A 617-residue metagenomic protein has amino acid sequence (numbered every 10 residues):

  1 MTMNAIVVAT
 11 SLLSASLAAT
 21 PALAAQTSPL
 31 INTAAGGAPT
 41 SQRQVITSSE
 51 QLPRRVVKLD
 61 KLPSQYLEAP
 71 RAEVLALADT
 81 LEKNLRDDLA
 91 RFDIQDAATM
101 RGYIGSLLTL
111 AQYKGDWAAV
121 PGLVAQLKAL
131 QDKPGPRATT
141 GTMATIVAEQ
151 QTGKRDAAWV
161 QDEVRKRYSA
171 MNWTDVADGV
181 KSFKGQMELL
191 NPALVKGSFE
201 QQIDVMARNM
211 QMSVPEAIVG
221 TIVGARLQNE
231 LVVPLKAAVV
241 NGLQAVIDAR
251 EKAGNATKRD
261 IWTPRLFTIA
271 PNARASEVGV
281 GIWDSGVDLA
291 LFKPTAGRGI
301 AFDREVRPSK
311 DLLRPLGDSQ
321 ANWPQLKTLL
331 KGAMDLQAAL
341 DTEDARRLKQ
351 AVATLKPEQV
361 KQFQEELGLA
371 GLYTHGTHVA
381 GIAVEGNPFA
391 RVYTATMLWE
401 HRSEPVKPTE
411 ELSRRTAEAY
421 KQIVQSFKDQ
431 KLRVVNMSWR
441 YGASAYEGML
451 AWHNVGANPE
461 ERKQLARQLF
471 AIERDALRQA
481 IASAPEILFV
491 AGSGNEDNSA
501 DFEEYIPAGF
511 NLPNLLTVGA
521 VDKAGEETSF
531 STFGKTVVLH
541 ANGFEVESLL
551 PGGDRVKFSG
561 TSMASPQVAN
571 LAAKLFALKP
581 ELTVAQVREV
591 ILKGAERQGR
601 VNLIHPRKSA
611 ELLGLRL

Functional and structural regions predicted by a protein language model:
P63-P70, Q112, W159, E163 (+5 more regions): Subtilisin-like peptidase catalytic core
R71-D87: Helix-turn-helix repeat elements of alpha-solenoid scaffolds
I104, A111-K114: Residue at a conserved register position within TPR or TPR-like alpha-solenoid repeats
E149-V164, D248-I282, V287-A296, Q362-L372 (+1 more regions): N-terminal domain-start motif of subtilase-like serine proteases
A177-N209, M397, G543-R607: Hydrolase catalytic cores
R265-R415, Q430, L512-N514, A524-E526 (+2 more regions): Subtilisin-like serine protease catalytic core
E366, E400-I506, D554-S559, M563-S565: Substrate-binding/access-modulating region of protease and related hydrolase catalytic domains
E486, G492, A500-A577, E581: Extracellular S/T/G-rich loop segment that most often corresponds to the catalytic His/Ser-adjacent loop
